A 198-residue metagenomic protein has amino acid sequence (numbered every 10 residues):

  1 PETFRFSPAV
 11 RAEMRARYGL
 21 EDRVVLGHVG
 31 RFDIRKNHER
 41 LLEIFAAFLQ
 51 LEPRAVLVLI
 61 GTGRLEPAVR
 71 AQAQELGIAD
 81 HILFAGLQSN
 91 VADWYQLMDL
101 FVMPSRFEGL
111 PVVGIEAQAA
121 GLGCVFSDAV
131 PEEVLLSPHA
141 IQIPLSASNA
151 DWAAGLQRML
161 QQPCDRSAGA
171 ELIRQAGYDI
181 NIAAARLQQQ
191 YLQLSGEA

Functional and structural regions predicted by a protein language model:
P1-R17, Q193-A198: Acidic anion/phosphate-binding donor-loop and adjacent secondary structure in glycosyltransferase catalytic cores
V24, H28-A47, R64-R70: A conserved mid-protein helix/loop that constitutes part of the nucleotide-sugar donor-binding site
R70-G86: Nucleotide-activated donor-binding/catalytic signature segment of Leloir-type glycosyltransferases, i.e., the conserved
L87, R106: Aromatic "clamp/platform" in nucleotide-sugar-dependent glycosyltransferases that forms part of the donor/acceptor
G123-S127, E132: Short hydrophobic beta-strand element within catalytic cores of glycosyltransferases and related nucleotide-activated
E133-P163, N181: Change "using UDP/GDP/dTDP sugars" to "using nucleotide sugars
P163-A198: A charged, aromatic-enriched C-terminal amphipathic alpha-helix characteristic of glycosyltransferases across folds
